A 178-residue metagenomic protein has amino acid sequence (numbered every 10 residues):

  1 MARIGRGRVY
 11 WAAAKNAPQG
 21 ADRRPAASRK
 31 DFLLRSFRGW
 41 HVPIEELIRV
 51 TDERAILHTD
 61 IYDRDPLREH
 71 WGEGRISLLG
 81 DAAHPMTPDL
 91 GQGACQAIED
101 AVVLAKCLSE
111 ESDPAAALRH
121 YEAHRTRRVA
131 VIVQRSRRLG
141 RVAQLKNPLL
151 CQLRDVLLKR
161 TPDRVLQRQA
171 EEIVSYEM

Functional and structural regions predicted by a protein language model:
M1-I56: Conserved FAD/dinucleotide-binding core of flavoprotein oxidoreductases
D31, A55-A143: Conserved mid-domain beta->alpha element of the FAD-binding
L33, I44, P114-A117, L153 (+1 more regions): Hydrophobic side chains within well-formed alpha-helices
E45-I48, A117, I132, R168-A170: Short, hydrophobic secondary-structure boundary micro-motifs
L139-N147, E177-M178: Short alpha-helical linear motifs
A143-D163: C-terminal domain-closing interface element
L158-M178: C-terminal auxiliary extensions adjacent to catalytic cores
